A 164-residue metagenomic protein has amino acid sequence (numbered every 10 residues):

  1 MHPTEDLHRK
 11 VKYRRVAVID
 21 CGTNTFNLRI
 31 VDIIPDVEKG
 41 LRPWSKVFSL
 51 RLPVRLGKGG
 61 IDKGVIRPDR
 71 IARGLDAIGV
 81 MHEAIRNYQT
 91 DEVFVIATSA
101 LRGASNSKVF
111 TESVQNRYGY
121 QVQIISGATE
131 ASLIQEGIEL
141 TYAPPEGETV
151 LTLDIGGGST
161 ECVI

Functional and structural regions predicted by a protein language model:
M1-T23, R29-I155, V163-I164: Nucleotide/phosphate-binding catalytic cleft detector across ATP-hydrolyzing and phosphate-transferring enzymes
